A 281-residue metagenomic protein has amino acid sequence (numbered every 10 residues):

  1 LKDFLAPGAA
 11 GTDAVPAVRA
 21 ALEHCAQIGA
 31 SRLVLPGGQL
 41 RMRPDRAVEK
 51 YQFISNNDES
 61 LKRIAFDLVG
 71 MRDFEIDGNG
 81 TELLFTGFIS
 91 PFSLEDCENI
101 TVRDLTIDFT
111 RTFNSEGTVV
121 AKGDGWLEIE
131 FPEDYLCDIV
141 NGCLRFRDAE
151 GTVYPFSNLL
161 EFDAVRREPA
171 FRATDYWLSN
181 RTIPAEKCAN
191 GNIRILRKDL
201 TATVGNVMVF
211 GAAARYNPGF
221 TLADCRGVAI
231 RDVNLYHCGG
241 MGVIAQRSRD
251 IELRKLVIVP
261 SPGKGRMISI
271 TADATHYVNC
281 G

Functional and structural regions predicted by a protein language model:
L1-G281: Extracellular/periplasmic carbohydrate-active domains that bind, remodel, or depolymerize complex polysaccharides
